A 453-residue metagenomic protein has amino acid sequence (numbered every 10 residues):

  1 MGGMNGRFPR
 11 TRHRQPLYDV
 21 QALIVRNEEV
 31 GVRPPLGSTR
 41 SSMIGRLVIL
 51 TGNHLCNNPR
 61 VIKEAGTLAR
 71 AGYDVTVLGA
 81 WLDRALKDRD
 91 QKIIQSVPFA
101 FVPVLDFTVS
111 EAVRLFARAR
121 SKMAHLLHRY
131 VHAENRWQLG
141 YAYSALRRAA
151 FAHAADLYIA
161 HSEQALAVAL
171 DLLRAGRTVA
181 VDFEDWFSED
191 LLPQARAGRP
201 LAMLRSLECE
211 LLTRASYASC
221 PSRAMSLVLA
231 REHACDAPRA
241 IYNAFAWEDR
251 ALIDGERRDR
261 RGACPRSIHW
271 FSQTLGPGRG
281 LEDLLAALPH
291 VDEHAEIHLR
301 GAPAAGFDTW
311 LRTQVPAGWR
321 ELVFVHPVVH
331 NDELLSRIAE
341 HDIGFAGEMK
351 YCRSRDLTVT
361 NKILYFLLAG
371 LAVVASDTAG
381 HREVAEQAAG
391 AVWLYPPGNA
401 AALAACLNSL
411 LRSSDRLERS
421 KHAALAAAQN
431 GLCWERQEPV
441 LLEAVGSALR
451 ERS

Functional and structural regions predicted by a protein language model:
L82-R84, F271, E296-L311: Glycosyltransferase donor-sugar binding loop
N135-A152, A167, V181, G198-C220 (+1 more regions): Membrane-proximal helix-turn-helix segments that form the acceptor-binding/catalytic region of lipid-linked
A224, A244: Carbohydrate-associated surface elements
D259-P289, H298: Conserved donor-binding/catalytic core segment of Leloir-type glycosyltransferases
G301, T309-I338: Nucleotide-activated donor-binding/catalytic signature segment of Leloir-type glycosyltransferases, i.e., the conserved
I343-A346, Y365-A375: Short hydrophobic beta-strand element within catalytic cores of glycosyltransferases and related nucleotide-activated
V392-A400, S409-S414: Conserved acidic donor-binding segment of nucleotide-sugar-dependent glycosyltransferases
D415-V445: A charged, aromatic-enriched C-terminal amphipathic alpha-helix characteristic of glycosyltransferases across folds
